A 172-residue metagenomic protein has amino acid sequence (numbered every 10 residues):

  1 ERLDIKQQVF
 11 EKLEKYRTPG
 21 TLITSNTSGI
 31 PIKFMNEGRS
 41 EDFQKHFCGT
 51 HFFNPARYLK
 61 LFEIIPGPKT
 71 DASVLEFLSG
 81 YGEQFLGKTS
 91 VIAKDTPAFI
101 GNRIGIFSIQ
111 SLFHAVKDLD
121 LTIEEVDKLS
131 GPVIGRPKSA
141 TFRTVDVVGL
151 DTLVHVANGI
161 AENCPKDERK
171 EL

Functional and structural regions predicted by a protein language model:
E1-L172: N-terminal glycine-rich phosphate-binding loop for ADP-containing cofactors
